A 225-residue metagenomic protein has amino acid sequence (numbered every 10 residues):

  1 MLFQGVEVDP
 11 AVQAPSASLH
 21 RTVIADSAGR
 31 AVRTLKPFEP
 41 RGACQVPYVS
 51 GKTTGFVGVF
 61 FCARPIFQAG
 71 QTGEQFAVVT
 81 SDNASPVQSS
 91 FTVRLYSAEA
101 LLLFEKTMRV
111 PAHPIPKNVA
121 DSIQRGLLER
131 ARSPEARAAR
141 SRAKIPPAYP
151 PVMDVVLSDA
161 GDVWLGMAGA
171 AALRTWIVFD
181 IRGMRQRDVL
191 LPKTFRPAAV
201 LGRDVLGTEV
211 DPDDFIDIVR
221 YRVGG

Functional and structural regions predicted by a protein language model:
M1-G225: Eukaryotic scaffold repeat domains enriched in small/polar residues
